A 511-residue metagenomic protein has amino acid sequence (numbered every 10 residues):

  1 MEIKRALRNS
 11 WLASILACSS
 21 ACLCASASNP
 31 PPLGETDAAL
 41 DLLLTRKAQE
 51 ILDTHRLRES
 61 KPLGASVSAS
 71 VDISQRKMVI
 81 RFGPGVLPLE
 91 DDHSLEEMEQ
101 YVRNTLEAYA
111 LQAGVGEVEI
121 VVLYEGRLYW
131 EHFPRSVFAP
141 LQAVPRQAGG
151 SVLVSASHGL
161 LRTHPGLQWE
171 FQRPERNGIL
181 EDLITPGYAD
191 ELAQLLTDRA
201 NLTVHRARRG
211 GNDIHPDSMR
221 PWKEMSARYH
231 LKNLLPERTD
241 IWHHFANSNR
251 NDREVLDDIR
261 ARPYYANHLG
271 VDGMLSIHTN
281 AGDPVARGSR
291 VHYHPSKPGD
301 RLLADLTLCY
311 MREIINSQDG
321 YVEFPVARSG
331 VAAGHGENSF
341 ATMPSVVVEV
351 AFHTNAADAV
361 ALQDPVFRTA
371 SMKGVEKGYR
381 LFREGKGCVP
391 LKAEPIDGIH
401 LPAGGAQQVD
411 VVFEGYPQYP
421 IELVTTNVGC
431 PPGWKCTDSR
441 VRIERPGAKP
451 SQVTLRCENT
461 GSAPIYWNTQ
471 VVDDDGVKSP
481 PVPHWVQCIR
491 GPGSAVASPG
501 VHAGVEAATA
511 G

Functional and structural regions predicted by a protein language model:
L52-G83: Short edge beta-strands and adjacent turn/loop segments
E99, R103-R135: A short amphipathic beta-strand at an alpha->beta junction
A139-P263: Active-site histidine-acidic residue metal-binding/catalytic motifs, centered on HxH/HExxH-like signatures
G166-N177, N280-L306: A short, glycine/acidic-enriched catalytic loop
F245-D257, N316-S339, L391-I396: Short catalytic/ligand-gating loop segments at beta-alpha or beta-beta junctions within enzyme catalytic domains
S276-G288, H292-Y293, E323-V389: Active-site-adjacent mobile loop/cap segments within catalytic or ligand-binding domains
K449-G461: Short, hydrophobic beta-strand segments
G476-A508: Short beta-strand elements
